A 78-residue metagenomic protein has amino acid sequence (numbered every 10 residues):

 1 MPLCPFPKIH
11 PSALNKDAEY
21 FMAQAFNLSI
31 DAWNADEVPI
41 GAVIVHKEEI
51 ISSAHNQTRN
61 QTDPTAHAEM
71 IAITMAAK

Functional and structural regions predicted by a protein language model:
M1-K78: Zinc-dependent deaminase catalytic domain
